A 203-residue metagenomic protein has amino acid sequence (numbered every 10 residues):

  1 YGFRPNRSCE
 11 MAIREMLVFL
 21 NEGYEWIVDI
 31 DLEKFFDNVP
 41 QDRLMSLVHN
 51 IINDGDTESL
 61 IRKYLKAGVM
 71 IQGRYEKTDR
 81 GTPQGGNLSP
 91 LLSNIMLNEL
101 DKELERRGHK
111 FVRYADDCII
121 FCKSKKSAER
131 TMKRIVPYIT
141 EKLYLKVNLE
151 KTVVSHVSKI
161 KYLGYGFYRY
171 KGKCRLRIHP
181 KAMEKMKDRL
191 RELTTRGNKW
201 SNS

Functional and structural regions predicted by a protein language model:
Y1-S203: Non-catalytic terminal/accessory segments
